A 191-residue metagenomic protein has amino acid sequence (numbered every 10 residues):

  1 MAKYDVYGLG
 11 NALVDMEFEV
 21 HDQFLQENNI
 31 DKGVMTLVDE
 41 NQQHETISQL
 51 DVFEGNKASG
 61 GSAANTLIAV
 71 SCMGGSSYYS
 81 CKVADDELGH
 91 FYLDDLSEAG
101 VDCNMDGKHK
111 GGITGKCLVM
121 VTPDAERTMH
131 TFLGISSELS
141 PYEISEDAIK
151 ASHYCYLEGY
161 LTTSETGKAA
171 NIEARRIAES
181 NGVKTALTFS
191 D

Functional and structural regions predicted by a protein language model:
M1-S80, H90-F91: Glycine-rich phosphate/adenosyl-contacting loop at the front of the ribokinase-like
L9-N11, K82-D85, K108, V121-P123 (+2 more regions): Cofactor-binding loop segments of dinucleotide-utilizing enzymes, especially the Rossmann-like FAD- and NAD(P)+-binding
S71, S97, E179: Anion (oxyanion) recognition and catalysis
D95-G112: A glycine-rich helix N-cap at a beta->alpha junction
N104-H109, V119-K168: Conserved phosphate-binding/catalytic loop of the ribokinase/pfkB sugar-kinase fold
Y154-D191: Conserved beta-alpha-beta core of the PfkB/ribokinase-like small-molecule kinase fold
